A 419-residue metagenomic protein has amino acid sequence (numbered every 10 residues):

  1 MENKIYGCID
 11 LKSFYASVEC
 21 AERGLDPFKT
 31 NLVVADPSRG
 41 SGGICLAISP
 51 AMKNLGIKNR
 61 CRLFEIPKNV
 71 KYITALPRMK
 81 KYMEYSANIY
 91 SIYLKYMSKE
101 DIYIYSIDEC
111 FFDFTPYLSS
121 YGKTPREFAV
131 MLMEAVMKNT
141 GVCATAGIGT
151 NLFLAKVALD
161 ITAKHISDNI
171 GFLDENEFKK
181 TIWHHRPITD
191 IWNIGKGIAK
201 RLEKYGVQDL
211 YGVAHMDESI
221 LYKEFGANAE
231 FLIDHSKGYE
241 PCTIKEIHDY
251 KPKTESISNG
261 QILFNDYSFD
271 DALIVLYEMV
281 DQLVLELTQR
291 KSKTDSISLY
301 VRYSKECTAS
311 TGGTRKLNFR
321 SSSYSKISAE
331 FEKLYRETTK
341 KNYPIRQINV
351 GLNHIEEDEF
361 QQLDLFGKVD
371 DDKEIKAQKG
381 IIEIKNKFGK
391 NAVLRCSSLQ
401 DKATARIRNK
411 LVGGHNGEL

Functional and structural regions predicted by a protein language model:
M1-I107, F111, S236: Residues that scaffold, gate, or flank divalent-cation-dependent active/transport sites
C8, K200-P344: DNA-contacting surface of Y-family translesion DNA polymerases
V18, G313, L317-L419: Acidic, metal-coordinating catalytic segment for phosphate/diphosphate chemistry, firing primarily on the Nudix
V18-C20, I44-A47, L154-T162, K204 (+2 more regions): Short acidic, glycine/serine/threonine-rich loops at helix termini
Y105-E109, G149-L152, S292-S296, Y343-Q347: Short Gly/Ser/Thr- and Asp/Glu-enriched loop/turn motifs at secondary-structure junctions
F112-M133, G206: Catalytic palm subdomain of template-directed nucleic-acid polymerases, centered on the conserved carboxylate motif
T124-T189, N349, E359: Long, highly charged, low-complexity intrinsically disordered interaction regions that mediate electrostatic DNA/RNA
